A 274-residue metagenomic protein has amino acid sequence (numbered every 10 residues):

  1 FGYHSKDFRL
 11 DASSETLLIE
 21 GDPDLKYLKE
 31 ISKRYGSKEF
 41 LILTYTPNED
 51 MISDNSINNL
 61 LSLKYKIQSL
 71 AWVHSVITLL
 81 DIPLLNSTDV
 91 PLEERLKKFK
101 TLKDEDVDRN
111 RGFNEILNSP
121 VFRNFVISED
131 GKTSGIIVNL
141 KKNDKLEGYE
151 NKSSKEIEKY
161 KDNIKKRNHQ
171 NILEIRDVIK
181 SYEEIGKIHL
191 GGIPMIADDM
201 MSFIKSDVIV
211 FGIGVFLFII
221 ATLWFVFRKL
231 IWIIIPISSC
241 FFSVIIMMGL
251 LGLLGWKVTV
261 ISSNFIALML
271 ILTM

Functional and structural regions predicted by a protein language model:
F1-A12, E30, T101-L102, N143 (+1 more regions): Membrane-embedded transmembrane helical bundles of large multi-pass transporters/channels
Y3-M51, I57, K103-V126: Solvent-exposed, non-transmembrane loop/terminal regulatory segments of multi-pass membrane proteins
L18-I19, T46-N58, V138-L146, E158-K166 (+1 more regions): Structural beta->alpha junctions
D22, K26, S69, H74-Y160 (+1 more regions): Extracytoplasmic
S37, D130-K132, I185: Short flexible coil/turn linkers enriched for glycine and charged/polar residues that connect secondary-structure
F40-T44, I77, G135-N139, H189-G191: Soluble periplasmic/extracytoplasmic beta-strand elements of cell-envelope proteins
N58-I67, E150-K159, K165-V178: Short amphipathic alpha-helices in soluble, non-transmembrane regions that often serve as interface/regulatory elements
